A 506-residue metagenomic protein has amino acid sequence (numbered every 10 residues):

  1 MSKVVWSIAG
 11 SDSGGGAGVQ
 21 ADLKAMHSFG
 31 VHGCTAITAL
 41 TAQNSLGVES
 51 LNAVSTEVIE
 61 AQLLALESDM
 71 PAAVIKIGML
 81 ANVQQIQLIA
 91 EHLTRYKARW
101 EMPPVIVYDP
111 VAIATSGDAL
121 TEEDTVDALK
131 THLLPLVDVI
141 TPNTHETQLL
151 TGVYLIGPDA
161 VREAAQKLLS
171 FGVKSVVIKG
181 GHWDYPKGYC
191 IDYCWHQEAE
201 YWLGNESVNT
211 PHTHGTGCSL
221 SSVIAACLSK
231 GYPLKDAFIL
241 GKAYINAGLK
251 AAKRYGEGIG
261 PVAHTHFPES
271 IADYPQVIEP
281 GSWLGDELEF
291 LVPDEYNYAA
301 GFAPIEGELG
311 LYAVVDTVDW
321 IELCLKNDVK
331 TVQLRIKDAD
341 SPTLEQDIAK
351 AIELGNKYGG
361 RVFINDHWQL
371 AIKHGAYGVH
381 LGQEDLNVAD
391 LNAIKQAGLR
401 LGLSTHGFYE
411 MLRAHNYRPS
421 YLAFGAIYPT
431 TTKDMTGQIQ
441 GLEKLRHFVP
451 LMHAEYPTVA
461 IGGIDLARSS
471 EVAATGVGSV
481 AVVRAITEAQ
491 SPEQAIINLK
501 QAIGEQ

Functional and structural regions predicted by a protein language model:
S13-G16, N205-I224, I461, E488: Short glycine/threonine-rich catalytic loop with a Thr-x-Gly-x-Asp
Q20, A25, Q148-L149, T210-L234 (+1 more regions): Short, small-residue alpha-helix embedded
G33, I106-Y108, I140, G307-V315 (+7 more regions): Hydrophobic faces of well-ordered beta-strands that scaffold small-molecule active sites in alpha/beta enzyme cores
A36-A42, Y255, R335-I336, Q383-L391 (+2 more regions): Glycine-rich phosphate-binding active-site loops on the catalytic face of alpha/beta enzymes
S50-A53, D69, D236-I305, Q501 (+1 more regions): Charged C-terminal helix
T121-E200, K350-S420: Conserved phosphate/ATP/ADP-binding segment of small-molecule kinases
E345-D366, Q383, L391-H406, Q438-L466 (+1 more regions): Alpha-helix-loop-beta-strand connector modules within alpha/beta enzyme cores
V362-Y377, H406-R418, V449-A454, T458-V459 (+2 more regions): Catalytic cores of alpha/beta
